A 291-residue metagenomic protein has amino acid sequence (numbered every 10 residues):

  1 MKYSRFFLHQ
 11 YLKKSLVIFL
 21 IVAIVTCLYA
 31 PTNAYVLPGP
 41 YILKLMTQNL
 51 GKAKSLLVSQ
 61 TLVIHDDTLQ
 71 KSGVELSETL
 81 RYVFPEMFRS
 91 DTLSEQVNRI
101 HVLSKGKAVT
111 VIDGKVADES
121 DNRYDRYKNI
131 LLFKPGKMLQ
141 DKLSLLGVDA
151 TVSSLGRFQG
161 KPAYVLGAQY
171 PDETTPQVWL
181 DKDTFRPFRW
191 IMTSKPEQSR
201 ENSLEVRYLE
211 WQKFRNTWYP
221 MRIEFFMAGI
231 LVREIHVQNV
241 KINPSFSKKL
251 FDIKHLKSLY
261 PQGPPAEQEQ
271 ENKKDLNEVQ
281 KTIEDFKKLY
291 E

Functional and structural regions predicted by a protein language model:
M1-L12: N-terminal secretory signal peptides that target proteins for export/translocation
S15-C27: Bacterial N-terminal signal peptides
A34-K44, Q48-K52, K107-Q177, K182 (+3 more regions): Flexible, processing/modification-adjacent segments and terminal tails in exported/periplasmic/extracellular proteins
Y35-K115, D149-T151: N-terminal mature ectodomain segment of secretory-pathway/periplasmic proteins
V36-L37, Q159-K254: Gly/Pro-enriched, hydrophobic low-complexity segments that function as extracytoplasmic propeptides/linkers
V63, P85, L93-E95, K105-A108 (+7 more regions): Solvent-exposed coil/turn segments that connect beta secondary-structure elements in extracytoplasmic/periplasmic
S72-S77, M87, D121, R126-L132 (+4 more regions): Subset-of-secretome marker
I253-E291: Gram-negative outer-membrane assembly/targeting C-terminal domains
